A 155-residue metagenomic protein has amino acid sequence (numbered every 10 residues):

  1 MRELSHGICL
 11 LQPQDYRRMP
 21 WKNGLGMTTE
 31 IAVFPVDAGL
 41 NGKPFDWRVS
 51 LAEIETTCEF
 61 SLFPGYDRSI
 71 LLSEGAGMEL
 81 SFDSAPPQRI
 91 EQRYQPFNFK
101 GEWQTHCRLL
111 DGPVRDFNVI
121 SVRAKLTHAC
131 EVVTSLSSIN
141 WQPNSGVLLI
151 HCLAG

Functional and structural regions predicted by a protein language model:
M1-I31: Short, extreme N-terminal leader segments that mark the start of a protein/domain
L10-Q12, S69-I70, S84-Q104, T134-Q142: Short acidic-glycine-tyrosine-enriched beta hairpin
P20-C58, D67, T105-N140, V147: A short glycine-rich, His/Asp/Glu-containing loop-to-beta-strand
G24-G26, Y94, G155: Glycine-centered flexibility motif
V36, G65-A85, W141-G155: Glycine- and acidic-residue-biased ligand/ion/polar-headgroup-sensing regions
S61: Non-heme Fe(II) oxygenase metal-center motifs and adjacent flexible, charged/small-residue loops
G77-M78, E102-C107: Histidine-centered metal-chelating micro-motifs
